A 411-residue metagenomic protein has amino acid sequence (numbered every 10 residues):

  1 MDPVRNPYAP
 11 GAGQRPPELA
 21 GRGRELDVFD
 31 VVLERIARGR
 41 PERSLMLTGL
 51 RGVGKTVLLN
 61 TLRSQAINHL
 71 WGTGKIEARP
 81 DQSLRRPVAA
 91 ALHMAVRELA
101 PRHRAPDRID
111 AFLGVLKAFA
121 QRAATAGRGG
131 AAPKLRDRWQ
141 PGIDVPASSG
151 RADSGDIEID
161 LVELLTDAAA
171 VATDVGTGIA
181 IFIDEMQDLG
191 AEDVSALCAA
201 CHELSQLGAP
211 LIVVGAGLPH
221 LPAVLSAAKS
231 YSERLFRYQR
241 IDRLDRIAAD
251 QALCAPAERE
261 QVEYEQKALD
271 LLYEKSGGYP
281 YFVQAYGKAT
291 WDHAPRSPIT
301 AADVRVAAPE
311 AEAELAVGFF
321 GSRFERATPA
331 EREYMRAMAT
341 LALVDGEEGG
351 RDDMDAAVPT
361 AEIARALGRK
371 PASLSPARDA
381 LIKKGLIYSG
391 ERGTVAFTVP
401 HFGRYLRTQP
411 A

Functional and structural regions predicted by a protein language model:
M1-R43, M94: A short, basic N-terminal segment
P41-T61, L367: Walker A/P-loop nucleotide-binding motif
D110-L161, D167-D174: Conserved P-loop NTPase mechanochemical-coupling segment
P146-P219: Conserved Walker B catalytic segment
A191-E192, A357, L367-K384, R392: Short amphipathic alpha-helical interaction segments
H220-F236: Short regulatory helix/loop adjacent to the ATP-binding pocket of P-loop NTPases
I241-A268, K275, Y286: Conserved small helical "lid"/interfacial subdomain of P-loop NTPases
G278, Q284-P371: Winged-helix-like regulatory helical subdomains adjacent to P-loop NTPase cores
